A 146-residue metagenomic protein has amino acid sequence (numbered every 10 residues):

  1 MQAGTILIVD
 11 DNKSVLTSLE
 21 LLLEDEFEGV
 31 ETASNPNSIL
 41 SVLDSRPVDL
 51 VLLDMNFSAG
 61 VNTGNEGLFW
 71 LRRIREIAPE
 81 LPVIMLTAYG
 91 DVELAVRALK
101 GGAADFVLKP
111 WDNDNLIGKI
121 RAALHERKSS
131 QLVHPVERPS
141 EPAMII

Functional and structural regions predicted by a protein language model:
K13-E31: Two-component/phosphorelay signaling modules centered on CheY-like receiver
T32-L50, A59: Acidic, metal-coordinating helix/loop segments flanking the phosphotransfer/catalytic sites of two-component signaling
S38, V92-E93, V107-I120: C-terminal output helix
G60-P79, R97: Short amphipathic alpha-helix used as the core "switch/output" element in two-component signaling
R121-P135: The C-terminal output helix
P135-I146: AAA+ ATPase active-site-proximal loops
